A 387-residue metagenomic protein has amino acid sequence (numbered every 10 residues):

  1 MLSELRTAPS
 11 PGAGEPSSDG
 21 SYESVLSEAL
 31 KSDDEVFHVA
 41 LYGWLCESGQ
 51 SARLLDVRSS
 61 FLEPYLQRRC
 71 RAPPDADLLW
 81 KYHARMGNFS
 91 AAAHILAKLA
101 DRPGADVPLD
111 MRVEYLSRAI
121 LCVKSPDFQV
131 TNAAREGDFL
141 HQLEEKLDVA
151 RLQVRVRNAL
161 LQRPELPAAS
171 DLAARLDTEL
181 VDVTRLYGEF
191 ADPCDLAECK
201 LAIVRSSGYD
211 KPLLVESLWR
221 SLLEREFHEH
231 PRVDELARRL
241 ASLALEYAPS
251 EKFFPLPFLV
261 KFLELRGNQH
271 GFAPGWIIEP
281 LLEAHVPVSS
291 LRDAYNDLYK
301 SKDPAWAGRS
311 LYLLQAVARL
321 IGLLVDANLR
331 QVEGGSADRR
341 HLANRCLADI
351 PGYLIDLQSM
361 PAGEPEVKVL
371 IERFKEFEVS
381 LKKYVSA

Functional and structural regions predicted by a protein language model:
M1-A387: Extended alpha-helical assembly domains of large eukaryotic scaffold proteins
